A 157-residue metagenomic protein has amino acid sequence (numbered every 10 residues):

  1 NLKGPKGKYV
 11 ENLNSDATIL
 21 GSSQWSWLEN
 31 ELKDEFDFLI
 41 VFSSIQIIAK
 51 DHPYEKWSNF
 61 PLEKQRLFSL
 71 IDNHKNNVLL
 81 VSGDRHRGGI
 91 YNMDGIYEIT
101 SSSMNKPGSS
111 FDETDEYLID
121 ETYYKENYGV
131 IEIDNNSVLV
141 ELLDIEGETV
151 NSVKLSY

Functional and structural regions predicted by a protein language model:
N1-Y157: Metal-dependent phosphoester/phosphodiester hydrolase catalytic core
